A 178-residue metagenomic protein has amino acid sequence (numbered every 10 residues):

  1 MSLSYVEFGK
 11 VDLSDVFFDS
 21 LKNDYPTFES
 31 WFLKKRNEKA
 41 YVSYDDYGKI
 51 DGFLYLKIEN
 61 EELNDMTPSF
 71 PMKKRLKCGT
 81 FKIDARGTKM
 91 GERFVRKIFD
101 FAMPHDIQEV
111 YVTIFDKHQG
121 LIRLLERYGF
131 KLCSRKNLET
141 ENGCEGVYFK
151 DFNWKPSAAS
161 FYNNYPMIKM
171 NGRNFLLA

Functional and structural regions predicted by a protein language model:
M1-R36, A40-Y47, S160-A178: Short amphipathic alpha-helix that is part of the acyltransferase structural core
K49-K77, R86: Conserved acyl-donor/pantetheine-binding loop and adjacent beta-alpha core of acyl/acetyltransferases and related
G79-T88, F115: A short, internal acetyl-CoA/4′-phosphopantetheine-binding micro-motif in the GNAT/acyltransferase core
T88-A102, R127: Conserved acetyl-CoA-binding loop-helix of GNAT-fold acetyltransferases
A102-D116: Conserved GNAT acetyl-CoA-binding A-motif
V112-I122, E139-E141: Conserved beta-strand-loop-alpha-helix junction that forms the acyl-donor binding cleft
L125-R135: Conserved acetyl-CoA-binding loop of GNAT-fold acetyltransferases
L138-Y165: C-terminal "cap" of GNAT-fold acetyltransferases
